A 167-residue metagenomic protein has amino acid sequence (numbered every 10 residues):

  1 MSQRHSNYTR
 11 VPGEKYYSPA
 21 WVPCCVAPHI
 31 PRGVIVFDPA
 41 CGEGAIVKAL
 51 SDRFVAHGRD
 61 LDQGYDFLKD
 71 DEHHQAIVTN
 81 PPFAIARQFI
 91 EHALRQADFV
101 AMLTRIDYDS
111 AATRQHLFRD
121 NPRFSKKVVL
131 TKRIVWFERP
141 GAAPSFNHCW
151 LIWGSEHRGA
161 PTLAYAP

Functional and structural regions predicted by a protein language model:
M1-P167: Class I S-adenosyl-L-methionine-dependent methyltransferase catalytic core
